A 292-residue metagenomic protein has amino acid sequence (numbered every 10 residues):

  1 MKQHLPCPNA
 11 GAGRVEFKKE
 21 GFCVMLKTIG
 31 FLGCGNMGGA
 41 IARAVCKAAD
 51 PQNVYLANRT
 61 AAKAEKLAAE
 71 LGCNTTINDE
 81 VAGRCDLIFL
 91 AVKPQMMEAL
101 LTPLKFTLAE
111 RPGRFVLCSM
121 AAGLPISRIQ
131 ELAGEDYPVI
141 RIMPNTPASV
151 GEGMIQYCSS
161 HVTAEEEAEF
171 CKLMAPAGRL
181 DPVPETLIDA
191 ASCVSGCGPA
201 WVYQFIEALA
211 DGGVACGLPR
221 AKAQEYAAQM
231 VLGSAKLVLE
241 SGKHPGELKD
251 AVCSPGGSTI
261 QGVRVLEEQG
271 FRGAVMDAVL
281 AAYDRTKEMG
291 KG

Functional and structural regions predicted by a protein language model:
Q3-H4, F17: Cationic, low-complexity basic patches in intrinsically disordered or flexible, solvent-exposed regions
E20-G83, E152-G153, V214-C216: NAD(P)+-binding Rossmann beta1-loop-alpha1 motif at the extreme N-terminus of oxidoreductases
I41, A61, E70-L71, D79-M154: Rossmann-like NAD(P)(H) cofactor-binding subdomain of soluble oxidoreductases
V54, A64, M97, P219-A227 (+2 more regions): Small-residue helix-packing motif on alpha-helices
R128-P138, M154-A190, V202-E240, R285: Internal alpha-helical scaffold of NAD(P)-dependent oxidoreductase catalytic cores
V139, I188-C193, P245-D250: Short pre-catalytic strand/loop immediately N-terminal to key active-site residues, enriched for Gly-Thr
A228-G292: NAD(P)-dependent Rossmann-like dehydrogenase/reductase catalytic/cofactor-binding core
